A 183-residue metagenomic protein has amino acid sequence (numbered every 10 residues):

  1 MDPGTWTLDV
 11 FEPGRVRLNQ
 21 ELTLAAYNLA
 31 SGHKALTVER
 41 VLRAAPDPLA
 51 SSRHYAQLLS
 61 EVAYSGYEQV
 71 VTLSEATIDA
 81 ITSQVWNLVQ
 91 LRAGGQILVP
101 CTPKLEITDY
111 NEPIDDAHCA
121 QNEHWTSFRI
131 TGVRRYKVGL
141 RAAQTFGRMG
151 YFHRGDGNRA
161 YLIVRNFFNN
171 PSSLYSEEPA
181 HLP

Functional and structural regions predicted by a protein language model:
M1, A76-P183: A contiguous, surface-exposed recognition patch within enzymatic or periplasmic domains that forms
D2-S65: Extended, loop-rich substrate-binding clefts of extracytoplasmic carbohydrate-active enzymes
V62-G66, I81-Q84: Short, surface-exposed loop/turn motifs at beta-strand boundaries within globular domains
Y67-E75: Short, well-ordered beta-strand segments enriched in hydrophobic/aromatic residues
